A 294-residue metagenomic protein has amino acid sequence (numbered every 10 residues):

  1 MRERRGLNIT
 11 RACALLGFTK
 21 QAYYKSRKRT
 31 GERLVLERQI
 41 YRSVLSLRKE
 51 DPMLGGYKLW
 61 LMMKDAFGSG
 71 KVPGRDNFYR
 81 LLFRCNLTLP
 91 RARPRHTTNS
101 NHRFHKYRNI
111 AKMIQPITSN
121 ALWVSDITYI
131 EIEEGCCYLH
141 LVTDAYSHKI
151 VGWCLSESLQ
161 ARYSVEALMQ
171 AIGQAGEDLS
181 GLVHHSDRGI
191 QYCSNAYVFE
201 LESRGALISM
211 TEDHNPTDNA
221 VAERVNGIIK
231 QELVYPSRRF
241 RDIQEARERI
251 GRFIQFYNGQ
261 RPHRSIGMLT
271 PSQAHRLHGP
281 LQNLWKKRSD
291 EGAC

Functional and structural regions predicted by a protein language model:
M1-A12, L16-G17: Double-stranded DNA-binding cores of transcription factors and transposases
A12-C13, Y23, V44, L59 (+13 more regions): Mobile genetic element proteins and their domesticated derivatives, centered on retroelements and DNA transposons
C13, K20-S119, N215, T270-L284: Basic, flexible linker segments flanking DNA-binding modules in nucleic acid-interacting mobile-element proteins
R91-T97, V183-R188, E202-V221, S237-R241: RNase H-like polynucleotidyl transferase catalytic core
P116-V151, E157-R162: An active-site-proximal beta-strand-loop segment
G135, C154-E177, C193: Active-site beta-loop-alpha junctions of metal-dependent nucleic acid enzymes, especially the RNase H-like/DDE
E177-S194, E212-P216, L269-S272: Acidic/histidine-rich, metal-coordinating catalytic segments
N195, E202-A206, I228-C294: C-terminal domain-tail junction helix/linker
